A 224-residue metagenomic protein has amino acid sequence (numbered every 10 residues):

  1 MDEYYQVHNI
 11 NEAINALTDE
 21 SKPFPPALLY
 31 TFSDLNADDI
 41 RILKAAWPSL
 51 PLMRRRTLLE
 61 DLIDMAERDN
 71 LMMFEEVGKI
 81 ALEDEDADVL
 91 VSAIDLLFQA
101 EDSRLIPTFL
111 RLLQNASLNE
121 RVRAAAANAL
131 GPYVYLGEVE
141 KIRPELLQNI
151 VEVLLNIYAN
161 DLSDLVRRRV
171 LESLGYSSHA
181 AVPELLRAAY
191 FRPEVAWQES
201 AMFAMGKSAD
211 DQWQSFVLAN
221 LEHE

Functional and structural regions predicted by a protein language model:
M1-V7, S21-A27, F74, D95-Q99 (+1 more regions): Short N-terminal helix-initiation segments at or just after the protein's N-terminus
D2-P23, A37-R41: N-terminal leader/linker segments that initiate helical-solenoid repeat arrays
Y5-H8, M53-R54, V77: Short amphipathic alpha-helical interaction elements located at domain edges and within/adjacent to intrinsically
N15-L35, A45-P48, R56-D69, I80 (+7 more regions): Structural detector for internal amphipathic alpha-helices that build alpha-solenoid repeat scaffolds
A16, I42-L50, V77-E85, T108-L118 (+3 more regions): Alpha-solenoid HEAT/Armadillo-like helical repeat scaffolds in large eukaryotic proteins
N36-I40, L71-E75, L105-I106, R143-V151 (+2 more regions): Core helices of alpha-solenoid repeat scaffolds
